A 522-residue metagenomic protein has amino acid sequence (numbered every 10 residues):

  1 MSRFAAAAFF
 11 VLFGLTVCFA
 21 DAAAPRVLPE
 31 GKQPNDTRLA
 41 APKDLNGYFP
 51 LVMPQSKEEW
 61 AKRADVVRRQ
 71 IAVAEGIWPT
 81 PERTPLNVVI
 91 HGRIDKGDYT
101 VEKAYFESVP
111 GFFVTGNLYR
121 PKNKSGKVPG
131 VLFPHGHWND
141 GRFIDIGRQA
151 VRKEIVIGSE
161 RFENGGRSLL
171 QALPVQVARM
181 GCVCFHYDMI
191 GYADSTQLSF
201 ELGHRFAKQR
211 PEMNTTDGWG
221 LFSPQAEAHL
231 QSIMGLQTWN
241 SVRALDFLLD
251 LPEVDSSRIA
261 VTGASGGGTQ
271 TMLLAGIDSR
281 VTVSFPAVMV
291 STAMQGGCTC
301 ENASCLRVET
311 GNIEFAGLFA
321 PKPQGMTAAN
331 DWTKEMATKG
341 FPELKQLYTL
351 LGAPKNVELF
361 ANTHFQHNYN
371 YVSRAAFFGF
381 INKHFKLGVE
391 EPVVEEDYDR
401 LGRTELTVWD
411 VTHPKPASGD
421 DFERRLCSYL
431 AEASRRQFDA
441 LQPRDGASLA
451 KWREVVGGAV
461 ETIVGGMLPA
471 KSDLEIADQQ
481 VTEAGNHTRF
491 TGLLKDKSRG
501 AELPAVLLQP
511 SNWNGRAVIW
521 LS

Functional and structural regions predicted by a protein language model:
M1-F4: Positively charged n-region of N-terminal signal peptides that target proteins for export
A7-V17: Bacterial N-terminal signal peptides
A20-V114, T327-P504, L508-V518: Alpha/beta-hydrolase-fold serine-hydrolase catalytic core, especially in secreted/extracellular enzymes
G126-K127, V131-V242, L249, V290-C300 (+1 more regions): Cap/lid segment of the alpha/beta-hydrolase catalytic domain
K127-G130, M180-V183, D255-R258, S279-V283 (+3 more regions): Loop/turn elements at helix/coil->beta-strand transitions in domains of secreted/extracellular proteins
W138-G141, Y192-T196, G267-T271, S291-G297 (+7 more regions): Flexible loop/turn segments at secondary-structure boundaries
L236, R243-V308: Primarily recognizes the serine-hydrolase "nucleophile elbow" in alpha/beta-hydrolase and SGNH/GDSL folds
Q295-G352: The feature captures the conserved acid-bearing segment of alpha/beta-hydrolase catalytic domains
